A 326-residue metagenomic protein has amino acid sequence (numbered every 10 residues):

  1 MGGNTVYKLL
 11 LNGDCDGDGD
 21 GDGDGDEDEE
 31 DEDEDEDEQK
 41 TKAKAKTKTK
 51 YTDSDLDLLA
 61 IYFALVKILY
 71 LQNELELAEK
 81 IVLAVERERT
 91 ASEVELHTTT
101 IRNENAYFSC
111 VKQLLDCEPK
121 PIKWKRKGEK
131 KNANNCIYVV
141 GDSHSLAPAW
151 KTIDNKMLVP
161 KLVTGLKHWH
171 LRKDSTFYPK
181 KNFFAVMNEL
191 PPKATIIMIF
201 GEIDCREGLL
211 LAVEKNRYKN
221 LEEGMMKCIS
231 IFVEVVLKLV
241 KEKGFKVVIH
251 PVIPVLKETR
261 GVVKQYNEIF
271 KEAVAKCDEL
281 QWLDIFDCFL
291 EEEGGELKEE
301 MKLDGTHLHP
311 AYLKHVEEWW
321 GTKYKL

Functional and structural regions predicted by a protein language model:
M1-L11, K50-Y107: Alpha-helical protein-protein interaction scaffolds
G2-G3, Y51, D55-L58, F183-P310 (+1 more regions): Alpha-helical cap/lid subdomain in secreted, periplasmic, or secretory-pathway luminal O-acyl-processing enzymes
G13-G17, R89-S92, L115-E118, C277 (+1 more regions): Short, flexible helical or helix-coil boundary motifs
D14-E38: Asp/Glu-rich intrinsically disordered low-complexity tracts
K40-K48: Asparagine/serine/threonine-enriched low-complexity, disordered tracts, especially those forming N-linked glycosylation
L96-D174, V186-P192: Serine-esterase "nucleophile elbow" of acetyl-processing enzymes
L146, W150-K151, E207, Y312-H315 (+1 more regions): Conserved active-site regions of diverse hydrolases
A147, L171-K180, K257-G261: Acidic-and-aromatic substrate-binding clefts and catalytic sites of carbohydrate-active enzymes
